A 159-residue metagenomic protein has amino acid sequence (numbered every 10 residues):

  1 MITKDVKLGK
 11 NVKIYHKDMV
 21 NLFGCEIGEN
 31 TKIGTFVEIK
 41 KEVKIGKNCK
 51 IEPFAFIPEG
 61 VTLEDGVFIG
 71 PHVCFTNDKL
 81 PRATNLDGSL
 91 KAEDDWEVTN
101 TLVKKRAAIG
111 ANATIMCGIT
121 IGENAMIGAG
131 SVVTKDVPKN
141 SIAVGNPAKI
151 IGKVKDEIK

Functional and structural regions predicted by a protein language model:
I2-K4, I14-I119, N146-P147, G152-K155: Flexible, glycine/small-residue-enriched loop-and-beta-strand segment within the central core of proteins
I119-D136, N140-I142: C-terminal/domain-terminus segments
K159: Phosphate-binding loop/pocket of nucleotide- and phosphate-handling active sites
